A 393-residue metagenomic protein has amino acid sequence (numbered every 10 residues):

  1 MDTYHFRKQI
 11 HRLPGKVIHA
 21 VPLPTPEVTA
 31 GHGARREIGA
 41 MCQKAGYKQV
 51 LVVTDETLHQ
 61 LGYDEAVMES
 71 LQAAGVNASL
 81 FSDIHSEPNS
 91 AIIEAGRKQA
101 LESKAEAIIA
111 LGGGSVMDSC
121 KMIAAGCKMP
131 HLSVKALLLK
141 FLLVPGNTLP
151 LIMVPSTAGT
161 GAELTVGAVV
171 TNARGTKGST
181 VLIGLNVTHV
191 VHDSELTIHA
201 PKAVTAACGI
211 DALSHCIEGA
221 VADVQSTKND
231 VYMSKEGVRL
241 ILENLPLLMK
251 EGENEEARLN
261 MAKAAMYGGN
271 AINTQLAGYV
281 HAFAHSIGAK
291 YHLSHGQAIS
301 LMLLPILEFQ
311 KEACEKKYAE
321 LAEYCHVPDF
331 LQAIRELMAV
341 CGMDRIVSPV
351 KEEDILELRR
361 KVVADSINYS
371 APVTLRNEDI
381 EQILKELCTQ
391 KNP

Functional and structural regions predicted by a protein language model:
M1-L80, P393: An N-terminal, well-structured beta->alpha segment
P26, M129-S226, K317: A glycine/threonine-rich phosphate-anchoring loop and its flanking beta-alpha core in nucleotide/phosphate-binding
H59-L132, L247-R258: N-terminal small/polar loop signature for handling phosphorylated ligands or for N-terminal nucleophile
G159, M266-I299, I367-Y369: Glycine-rich phosphate/pyrophosphate-binding beta-alpha loops
K202-Y267, A271: C-terminal and late-domain segments of enzyme folds
I287-E357: Gly/Pro-rich interdomain helix-loop hinge
D354-P393: Short, amphipathic C-terminal "tail helix"
